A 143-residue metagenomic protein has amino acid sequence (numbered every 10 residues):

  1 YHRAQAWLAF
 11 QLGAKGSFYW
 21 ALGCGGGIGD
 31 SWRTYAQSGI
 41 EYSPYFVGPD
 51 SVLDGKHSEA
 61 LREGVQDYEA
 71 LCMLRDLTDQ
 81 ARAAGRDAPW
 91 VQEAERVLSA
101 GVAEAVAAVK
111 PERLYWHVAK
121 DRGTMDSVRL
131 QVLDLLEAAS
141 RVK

Functional and structural regions predicted by a protein language model:
Y1-G29: Catalytic-core regions of glycoside hydrolase
A14-K15, G29-K143: Catalytic domains of carbohydrate-active enzymes that cleave complex glycans
